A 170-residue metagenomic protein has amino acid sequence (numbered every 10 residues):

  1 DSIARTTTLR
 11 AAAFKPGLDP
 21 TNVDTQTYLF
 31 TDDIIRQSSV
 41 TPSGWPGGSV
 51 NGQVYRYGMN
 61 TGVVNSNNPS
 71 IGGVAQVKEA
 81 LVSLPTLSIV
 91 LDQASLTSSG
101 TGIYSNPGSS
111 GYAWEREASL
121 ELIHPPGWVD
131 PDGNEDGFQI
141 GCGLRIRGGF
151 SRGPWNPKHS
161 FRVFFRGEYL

Functional and structural regions predicted by a protein language model:
S2-L170: Phosphate-handling architecture centered on phosphoinositide signaling
